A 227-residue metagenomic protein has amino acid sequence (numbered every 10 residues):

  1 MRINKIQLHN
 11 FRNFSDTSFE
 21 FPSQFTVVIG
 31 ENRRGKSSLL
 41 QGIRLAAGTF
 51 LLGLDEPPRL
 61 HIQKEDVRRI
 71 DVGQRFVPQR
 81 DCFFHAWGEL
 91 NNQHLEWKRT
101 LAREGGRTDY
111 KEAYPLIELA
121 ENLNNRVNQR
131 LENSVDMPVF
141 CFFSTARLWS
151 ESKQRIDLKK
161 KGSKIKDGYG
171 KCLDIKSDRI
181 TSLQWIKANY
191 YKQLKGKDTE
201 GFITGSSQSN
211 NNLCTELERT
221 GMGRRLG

Functional and structural regions predicted by a protein language model:
M1-K187, D198-G205, M222: P-loop NTPase switch/coupling surface
S209-G221: Zn2+-dependent metallopeptidase catalytic core
G223-G227: Long, charged, glycine-rich C-terminal linkers/tails
